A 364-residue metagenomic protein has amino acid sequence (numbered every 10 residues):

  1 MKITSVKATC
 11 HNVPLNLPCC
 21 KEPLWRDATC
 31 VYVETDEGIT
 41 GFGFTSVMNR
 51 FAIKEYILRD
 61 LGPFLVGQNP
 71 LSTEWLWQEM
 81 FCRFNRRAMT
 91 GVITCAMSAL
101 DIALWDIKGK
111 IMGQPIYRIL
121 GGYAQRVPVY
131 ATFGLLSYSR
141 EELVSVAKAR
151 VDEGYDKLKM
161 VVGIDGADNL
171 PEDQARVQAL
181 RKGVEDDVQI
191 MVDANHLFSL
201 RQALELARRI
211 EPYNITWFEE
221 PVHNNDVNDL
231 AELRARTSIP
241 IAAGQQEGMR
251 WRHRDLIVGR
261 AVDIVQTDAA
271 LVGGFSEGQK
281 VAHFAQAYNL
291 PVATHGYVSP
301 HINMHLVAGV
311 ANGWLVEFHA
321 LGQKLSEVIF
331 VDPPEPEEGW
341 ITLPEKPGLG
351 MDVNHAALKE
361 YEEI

Functional and structural regions predicted by a protein language model:
M1-F42, S46, Q323-E327: Structured beta-strand/loop patches that form or line metal/cofactor-binding pockets in enzymes
I3, G38, L61, L100 (+8 more regions): Conserved, mostly hydrophobic/aromatic
W25, R208, N214, N225-W340: Shared catalytic-loop signature of beta/alpha-barrel
E34-I111: Metal- or metallocofactor-binding catalytic centers and their adjacent structured scaffolds across diverse enzyme
T45, A131-F133, M160-V162, V192-H196 (+6 more regions): A cross-domain feature marking catalytic cores of carbohydrate-active enzymes and several ubiquitous metabolic/repair
D101-L135: Glycine-rich, aromatic-flanked loop segments that form ligand/cofactor-binding clefts across common enzyme folds
R126-T237: Metal-dependent enolase-superfamily TIM-barrel catalytic cores that perform enediolate-based chemistry
I329-I364: C-terminal extensions of enzymes
